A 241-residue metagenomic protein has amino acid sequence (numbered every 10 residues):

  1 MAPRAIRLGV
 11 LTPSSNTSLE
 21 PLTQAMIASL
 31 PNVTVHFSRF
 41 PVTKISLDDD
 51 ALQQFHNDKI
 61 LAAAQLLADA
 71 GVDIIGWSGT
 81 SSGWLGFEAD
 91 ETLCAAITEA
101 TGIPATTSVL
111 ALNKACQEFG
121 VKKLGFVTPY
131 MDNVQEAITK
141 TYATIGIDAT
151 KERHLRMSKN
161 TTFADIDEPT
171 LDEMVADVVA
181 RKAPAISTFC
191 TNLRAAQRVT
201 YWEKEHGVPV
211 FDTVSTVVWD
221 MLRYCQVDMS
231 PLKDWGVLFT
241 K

Functional and structural regions predicted by a protein language model:
M1-A62, D132-D167: N-terminal glycine-rich anion-binding loop in soluble enzyme alpha/beta folds
G9, D73-S78, G125-V127, A183-C190: Periplasmic-binding protein-like
N57-A70, T170-A183: Short, well-structured alpha-helical segments in soluble
D58-L61, I103-K122, S215-D228: Hydrophobic alpha-helical segments within soluble ligand-binding/sensing domains
A64-T106: Glycine/small-residue-rich loop that forms an oxyanion/phosphate-binding "nest" at active or ligand-binding sites
L93, I97-S158, F239: Conserved beta-alpha
M157-T162, V208-S230: Short, flexible loop segments at boundaries between secondary-structure elements
E173-E205, V217-V218: Hydrophobic alpha-helical
